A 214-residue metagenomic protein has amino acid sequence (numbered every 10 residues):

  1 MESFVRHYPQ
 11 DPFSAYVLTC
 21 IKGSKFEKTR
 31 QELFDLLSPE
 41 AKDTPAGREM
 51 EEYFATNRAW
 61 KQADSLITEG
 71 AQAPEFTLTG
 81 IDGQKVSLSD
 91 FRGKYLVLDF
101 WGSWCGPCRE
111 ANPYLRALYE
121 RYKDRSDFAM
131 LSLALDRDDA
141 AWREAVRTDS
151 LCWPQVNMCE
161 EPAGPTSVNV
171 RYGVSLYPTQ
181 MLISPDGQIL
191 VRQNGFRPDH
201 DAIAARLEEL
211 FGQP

Functional and structural regions predicted by a protein language model:
M1-P45: Preference for long, solvent-exposed alpha-helical segments and helix-linker "stalks"
Q10-D11, R92-K94, R125, L151 (+1 more regions): Active-site acidic short loop of glycosyltransferases
K28-T79, S89-K94, E120, A140 (+3 more regions): N-proximal helix/coil linker or "cap" segments that precede and/or mark the start of modular domains
R92-G93, F100-A117: Conserved redox-active cysteine motifs that mediate thiol-disulfide chemistry, especially di-cysteine Cys-X(1-2)-Cys
Y95-L96, P178: Alpha/beta-hydrolase fold active-site loops
L98, L131-L133, V156, M181: Conserved hydrophobic packing residues within short motifs/helices of P-loop NTPase cores of ABC-family ATPases
E110-D149, E160-V170: Structural microenvironment flanking redox-active thiols in thiol-disulfide oxidoreductases
L151, E160-F211: Thiol/disulfide oxidoreductase modules built on the thioredoxin-like
